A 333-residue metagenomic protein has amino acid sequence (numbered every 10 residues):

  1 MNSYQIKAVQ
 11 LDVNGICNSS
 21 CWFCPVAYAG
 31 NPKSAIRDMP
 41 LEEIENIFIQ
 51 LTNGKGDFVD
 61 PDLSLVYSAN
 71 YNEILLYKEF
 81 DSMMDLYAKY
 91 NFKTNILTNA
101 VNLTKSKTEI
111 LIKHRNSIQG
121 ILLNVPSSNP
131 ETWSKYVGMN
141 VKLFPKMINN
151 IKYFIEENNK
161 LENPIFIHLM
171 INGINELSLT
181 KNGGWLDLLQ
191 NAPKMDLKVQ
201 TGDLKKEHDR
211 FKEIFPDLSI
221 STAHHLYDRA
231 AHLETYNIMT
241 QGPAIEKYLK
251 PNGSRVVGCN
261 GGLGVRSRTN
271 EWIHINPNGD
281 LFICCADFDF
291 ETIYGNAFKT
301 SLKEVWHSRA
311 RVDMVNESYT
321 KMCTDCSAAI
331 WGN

Functional and structural regions predicted by a protein language model:
M1-I121, T132-P145, N149, N158: Conserved alpha-helical substructure of the radical SAM core
M1-K7, A27, S267, H274 (+1 more regions): Flexible mid-to-C-terminal extensions adjoining Fe-S/redox cofactors in radical SAM and related proteins
M1-Q10, D57-V59, E246-N260, A329-N333: N-terminal [4Fe-4S]-dependent radical SAM core
A8, D12, K55-S68, A88-N95 (+3 more regions): Conserved C-terminal portion of the radical SAM core fold that forms the substrate/S-adenosylmethionine-binding
N14, N18, V256, T320-C323: Residues immediately within or flanking Cys/His clusters that coordinate Zn2+ in small zinc-binding modules
S20, G30-K33, I74-L76, T104-K105 (+5 more regions): Short catalytic/ligand-binding loop motif for oxyanion handling, primarily in non-cytosolic enzymes, centered on
F23, G261, D325: Short, cysteine/histidine-rich loop/knuckle motifs that typically chelate Zn2+
G261-T269: Short, small/polar residue-rich loop motifs at catalytic or cofactor-binding pockets
